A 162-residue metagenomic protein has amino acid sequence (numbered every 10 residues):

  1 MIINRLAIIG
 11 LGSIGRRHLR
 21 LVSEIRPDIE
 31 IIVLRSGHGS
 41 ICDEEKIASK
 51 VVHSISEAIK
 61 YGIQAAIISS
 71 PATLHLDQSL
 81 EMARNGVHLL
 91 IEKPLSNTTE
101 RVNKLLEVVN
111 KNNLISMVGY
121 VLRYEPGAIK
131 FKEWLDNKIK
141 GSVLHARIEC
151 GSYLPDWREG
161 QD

Functional and structural regions predicted by a protein language model:
M1-K46, Y61: N-terminal Rossmann-like dinucleotide-binding module
R16, R20-E24, L80, R84 (+2 more regions): Short, well-ordered alpha-helices that flank and scaffold nucleotide-derived cofactor binding pockets
R26, G62, N112-N113, K138-I139: A structural signal for short coil/turn segments at secondary-structure junctions
P27-I29, N85-V87, K111-I115: A short helix->loop->beta-strand "cap" motif at the edges of active sites that frequently abuts
K46-V108: Beta-loop-alpha module in the N-terminal Rossmann-like domain of NAD(P)-dependent dehydrogenases, especially those
K104-V121, G141-A146: Rossmann-fold dehydrogenase core element
L122-D162: Predominantly a Rossmann-like dinucleotide-binding segment in NAD(P)-dependent oxidoreductases
